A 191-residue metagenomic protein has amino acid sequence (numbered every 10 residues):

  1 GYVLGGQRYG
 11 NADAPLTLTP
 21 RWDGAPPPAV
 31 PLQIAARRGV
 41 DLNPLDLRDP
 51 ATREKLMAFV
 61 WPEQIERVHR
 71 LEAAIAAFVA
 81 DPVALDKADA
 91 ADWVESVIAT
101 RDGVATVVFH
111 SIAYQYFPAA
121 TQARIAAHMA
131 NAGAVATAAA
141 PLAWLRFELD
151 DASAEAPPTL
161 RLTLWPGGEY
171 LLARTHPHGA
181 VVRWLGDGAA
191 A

Functional and structural regions predicted by a protein language model:
G1-G5, A123-A126, T159-R161: Short secondary-structure boundary/capping segments
G1-K87, A99-D102, D187-A191: Class I S-adenosyl-L-methionine-dependent methyltransferase module
V60-W61, I65-H69, A132-A191: Domain-level detector for long C-terminal conserved domains
P82-V83, T106, L142, A154: Short, conserved active-site loop motifs that form the nucleotide-linked donor/cofactor pocket
A88-W93: Conserved SAM/SAH-binding loop
E95-V107: A short acidic, Gly/Pro-enriched loop at the edge of an enzyme's catalytic core that lines a small-molecule cofactor
T106-A119: A short SAM/SAH-binding and catalytic strip from SAM-dependent methyltransferases
F117-M129: A short, conserved alpha-helix within the catalytic core of class I
